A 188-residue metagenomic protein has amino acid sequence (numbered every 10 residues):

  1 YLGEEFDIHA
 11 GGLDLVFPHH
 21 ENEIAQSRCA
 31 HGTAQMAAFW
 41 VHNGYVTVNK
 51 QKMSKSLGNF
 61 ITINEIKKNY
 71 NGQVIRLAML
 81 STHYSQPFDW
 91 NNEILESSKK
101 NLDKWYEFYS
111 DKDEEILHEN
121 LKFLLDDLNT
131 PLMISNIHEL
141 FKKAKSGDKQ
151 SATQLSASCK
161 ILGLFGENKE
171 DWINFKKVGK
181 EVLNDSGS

Functional and structural regions predicted by a protein language model:
Y1-E114: Alpha-helical recognition segments enriched in aromatics with Gly/Pro capping that present substrate-recognition
D7, Q35, N71, N129 (+3 more regions): Poly-acidic low-complexity segments
C29, E65-K68, L77, K100 (+4 more regions): Charged/polar, solvent-exposed surface patches and flexible loops
T33, S81, D111, D126 (+2 more regions): A structural signal for alpha-helix termini and helix-coil/disorder junctions
T62, Q73-V74, S97, K104 (+4 more regions): Exposed alpha-helical structural elements
P87-W90, I94-K149: Helix-loop elements that line ligand-binding/catalytic pockets
I134-S188: Basic, alpha-helical terminal appendages of large translation-related enzymes
